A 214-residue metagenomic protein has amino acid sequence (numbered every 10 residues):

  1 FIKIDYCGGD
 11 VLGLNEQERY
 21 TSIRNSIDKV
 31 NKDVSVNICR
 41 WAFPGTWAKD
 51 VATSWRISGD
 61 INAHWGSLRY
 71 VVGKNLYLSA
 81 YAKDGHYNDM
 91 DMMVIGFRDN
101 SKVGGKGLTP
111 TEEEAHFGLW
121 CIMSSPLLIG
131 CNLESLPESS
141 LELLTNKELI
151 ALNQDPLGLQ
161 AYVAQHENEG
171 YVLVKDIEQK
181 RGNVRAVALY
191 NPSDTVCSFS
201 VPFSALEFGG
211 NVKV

Functional and structural regions predicted by a protein language model:
F1-I2, K29-S35, G182-R185: Loop/turn elements at helix/coil->beta-strand transitions in domains of secreted/extracellular proteins
F1-L14: The substrate-binding groove and active-site-proximal loops of carbohydrate-active enzymes, especially glycoside
D5, N37-C39, A188: A cross-family glycoside hydrolase active-site/sugar-binding cleft signature
G9-L12, R24-T46: Aromatic-lined carbohydrate-recognition surfaces of secreted/lumenal glycan-active proteins
R19, I23, A115-G118: Stable alpha-helical elements in mature extracytoplasmic
V34-N132: Glycan-recognition surfaces
A115-Q165: Catalytic cores of secreted or luminal carbohydrate-active enzymes
W120-M123, L128-G130, H166-F208: Carbohydrate-binding surface patches
